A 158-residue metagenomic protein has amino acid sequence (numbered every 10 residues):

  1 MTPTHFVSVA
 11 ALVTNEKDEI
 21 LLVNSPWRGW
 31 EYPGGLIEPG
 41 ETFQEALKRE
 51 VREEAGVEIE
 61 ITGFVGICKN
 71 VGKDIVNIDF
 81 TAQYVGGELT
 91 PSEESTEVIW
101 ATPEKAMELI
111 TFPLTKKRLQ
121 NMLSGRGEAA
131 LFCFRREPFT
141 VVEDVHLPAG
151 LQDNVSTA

Functional and structural regions predicted by a protein language model:
M1-I20: Conserved N-terminal beta-strand and adjoining loop/helix that marks the start of the Nudix/MutT-like hydrolase domain
S8-V9, T42, T96: Short loop/turn microsegments at loop-to-beta-strand junctions
A11, F64, F80-A82: A structural signal for short, well-ordered beta-strand segments
V13-T14, L22, A82, W100: Conserved hydrophobic "DFG−1" position in protein kinase catalytic cores
N15-E53, P148-A158: Conserved Nudix-box catalytic region and its N-terminal flanking loop in Nudix hydrolases and closely related
W30, T96-A158: Nudix hydrolase/Nudix homology domain
E58-G66: A short coil-to-beta-strand element that immediately follows conserved catalytic motifs
K69-L89, I99, P103, K117-N121 (+1 more regions): Active-site-adjacent beta-strand/loop module that shapes the phosphate/pyrophosphate-binding cleft
